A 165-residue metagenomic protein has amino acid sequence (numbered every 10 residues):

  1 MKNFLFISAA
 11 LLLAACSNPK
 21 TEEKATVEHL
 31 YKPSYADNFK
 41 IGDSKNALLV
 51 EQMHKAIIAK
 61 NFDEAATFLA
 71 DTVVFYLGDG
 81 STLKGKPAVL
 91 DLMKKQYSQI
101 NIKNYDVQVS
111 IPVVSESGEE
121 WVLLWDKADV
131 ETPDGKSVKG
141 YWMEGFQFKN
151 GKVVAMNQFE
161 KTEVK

Functional and structural regions predicted by a protein language model:
M1-L5: Positively charged n-region of N-terminal signal peptides that target proteins for export
S8, N38, P133-G140: A short acidic/glycine-rich loop-to-helix N-cap element
L12-A15: C-terminal motif of bacterial Sec signal peptides marking the signal peptidase cleavage site
S17-A59, D63, T67: Short, low-complexity N-terminal intrinsically disordered segments enriched in polar/charged residues
T21-E22, K139-V164: Short beta-strand edge/turn micro-motifs at domain boundaries
Y31, F62, A66-I111: A solvent-exposed, acidic/Ser-Thr-rich amphipathic alpha-helical stretch
L69, D126-V130, W142-E144, E160: Short beta-strand segments enriched in hydrophobic/aromatic residues within well-folded beta-rich domains
K94-D134: Surface-exposed, charged secondary-structure patches
